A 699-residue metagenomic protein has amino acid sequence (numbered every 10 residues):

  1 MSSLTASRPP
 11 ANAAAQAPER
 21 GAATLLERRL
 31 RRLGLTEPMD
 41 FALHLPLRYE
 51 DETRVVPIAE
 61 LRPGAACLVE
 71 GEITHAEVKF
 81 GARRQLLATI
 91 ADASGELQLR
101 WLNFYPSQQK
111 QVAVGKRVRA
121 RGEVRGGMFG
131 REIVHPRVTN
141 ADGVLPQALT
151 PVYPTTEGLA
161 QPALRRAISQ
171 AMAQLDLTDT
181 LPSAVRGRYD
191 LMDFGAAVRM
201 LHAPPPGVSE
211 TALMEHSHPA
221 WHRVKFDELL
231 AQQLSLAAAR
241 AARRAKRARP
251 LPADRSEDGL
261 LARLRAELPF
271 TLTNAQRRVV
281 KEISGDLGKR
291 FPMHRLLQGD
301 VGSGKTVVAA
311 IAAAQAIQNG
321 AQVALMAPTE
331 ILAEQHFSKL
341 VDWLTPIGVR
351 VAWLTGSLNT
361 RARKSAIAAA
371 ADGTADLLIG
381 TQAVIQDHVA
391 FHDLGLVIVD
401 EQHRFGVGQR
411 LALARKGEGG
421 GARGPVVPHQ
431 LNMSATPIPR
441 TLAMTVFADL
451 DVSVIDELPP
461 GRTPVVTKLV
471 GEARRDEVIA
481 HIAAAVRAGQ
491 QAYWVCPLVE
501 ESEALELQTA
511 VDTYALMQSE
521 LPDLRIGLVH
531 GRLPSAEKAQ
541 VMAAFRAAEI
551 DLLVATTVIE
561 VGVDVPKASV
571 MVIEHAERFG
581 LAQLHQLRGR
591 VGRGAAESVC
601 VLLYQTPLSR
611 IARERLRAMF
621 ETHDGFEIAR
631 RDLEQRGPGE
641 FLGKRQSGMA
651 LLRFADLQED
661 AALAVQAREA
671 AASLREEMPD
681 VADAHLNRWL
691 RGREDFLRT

Functional and structural regions predicted by a protein language model:
M1-A14, R32, A66-R84, E96 (+1 more regions): Intrinsically disordered, low-complexity N-terminal extensions of nucleic-acid-metabolism proteins
P10-P38, G115: Helix-hairpin-helix
A22-R29, E37, P250-L297: Conserved pre-motif I regulatory segment
H44-T74: OB-fold nucleic-acid-binding modules
P63, K79-E267, K644, E677: Upstream accessory/linker segments immediately N-terminal to the RecA-like ATPase cores of bacterial MutS and a subset
E72, E123-V124, S235, A576 (+1 more regions): Short, surface-exposed secondary-structure boundary micro-motifs
R247, R278-K281, F291-A618, S673 (+2 more regions): Inter-lobe coupling/hinge segments of SF2-like helicase ATPases
A595, V599, P607-T699: C-terminal accessory region of SF2 helicases/translocases
